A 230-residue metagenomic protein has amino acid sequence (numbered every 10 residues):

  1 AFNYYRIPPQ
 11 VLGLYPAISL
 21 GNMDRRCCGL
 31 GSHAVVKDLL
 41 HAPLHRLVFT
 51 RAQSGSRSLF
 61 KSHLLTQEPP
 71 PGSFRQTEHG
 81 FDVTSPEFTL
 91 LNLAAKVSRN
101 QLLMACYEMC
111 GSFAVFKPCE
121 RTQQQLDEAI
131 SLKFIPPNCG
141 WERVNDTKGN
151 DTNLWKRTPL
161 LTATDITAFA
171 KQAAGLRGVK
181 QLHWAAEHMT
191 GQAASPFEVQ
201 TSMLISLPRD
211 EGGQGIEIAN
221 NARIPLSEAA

Functional and structural regions predicted by a protein language model:
A1-G178: Short gly/ser-rich loop at a beta-strand->alpha-helix junction or flexible surface loop bordering the NTP-binding
F134-I135, C139, N145, G149-A230: Surface segments flanking catalytic/ligand-binding clefts of nucleic-acid enzymes
